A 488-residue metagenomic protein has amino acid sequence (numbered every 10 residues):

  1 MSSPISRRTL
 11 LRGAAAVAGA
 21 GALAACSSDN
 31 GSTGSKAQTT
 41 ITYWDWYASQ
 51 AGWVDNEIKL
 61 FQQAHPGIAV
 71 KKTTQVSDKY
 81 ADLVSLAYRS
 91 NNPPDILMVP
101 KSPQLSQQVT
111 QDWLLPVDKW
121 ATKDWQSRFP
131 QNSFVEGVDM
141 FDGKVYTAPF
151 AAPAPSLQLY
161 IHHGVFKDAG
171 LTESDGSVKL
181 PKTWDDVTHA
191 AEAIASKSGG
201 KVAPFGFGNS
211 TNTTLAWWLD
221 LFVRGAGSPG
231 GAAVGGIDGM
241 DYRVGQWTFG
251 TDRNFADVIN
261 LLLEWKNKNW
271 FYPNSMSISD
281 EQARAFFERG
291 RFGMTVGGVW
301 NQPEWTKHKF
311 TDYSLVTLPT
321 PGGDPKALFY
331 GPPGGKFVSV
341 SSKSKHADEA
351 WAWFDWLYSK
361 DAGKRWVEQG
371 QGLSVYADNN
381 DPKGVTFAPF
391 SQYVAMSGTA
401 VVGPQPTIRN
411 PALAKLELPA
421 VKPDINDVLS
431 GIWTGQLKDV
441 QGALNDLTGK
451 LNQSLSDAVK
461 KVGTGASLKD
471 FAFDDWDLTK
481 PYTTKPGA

Functional and structural regions predicted by a protein language model:
S2-Q111, E173, L180, D361 (+3 more regions): Conserved N-terminal structural module of periplasmic/extracytoplasmic solute-binding proteins
E57, I68, D257-V258, K345-L357 (+1 more regions): Short amphipathic alpha-helical coupling segments at ligand-binding clamshell hinges and other catalytic/signaling
Q63, A169, K268, T306-S374 (+1 more regions): Extracytoplasmic/periplasmic substrate-recognition and gating elements
T74-L83, K182-D186, S275-E288: Short helix-initiation/N-cap motifs at beta->coil->alpha
Y88-V99, W113-L115, K201, E288-G297: Alpha-to-beta junction loops
S102-Q158, S314-T317, G463: Hinge/lid segment of periplasmic solute-binding proteins
D186-E192, A232-M276: Glycine-centered hinge/linker elements that transmit conformational signals in sensory and ligand-binding systems
Y313-L318, E368-T434, T464-A488: Long, aromatic- and glycine/proline-rich binding clefts that accommodate carbohydrate-like moieties
